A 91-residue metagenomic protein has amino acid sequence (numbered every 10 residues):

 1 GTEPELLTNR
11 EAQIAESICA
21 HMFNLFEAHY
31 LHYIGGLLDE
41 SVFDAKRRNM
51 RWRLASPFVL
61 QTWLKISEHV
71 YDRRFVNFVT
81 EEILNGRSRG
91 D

Functional and structural regions predicted by a protein language model:
G1-D91: Amphipathic alpha-helical "stem/stalk" segments
